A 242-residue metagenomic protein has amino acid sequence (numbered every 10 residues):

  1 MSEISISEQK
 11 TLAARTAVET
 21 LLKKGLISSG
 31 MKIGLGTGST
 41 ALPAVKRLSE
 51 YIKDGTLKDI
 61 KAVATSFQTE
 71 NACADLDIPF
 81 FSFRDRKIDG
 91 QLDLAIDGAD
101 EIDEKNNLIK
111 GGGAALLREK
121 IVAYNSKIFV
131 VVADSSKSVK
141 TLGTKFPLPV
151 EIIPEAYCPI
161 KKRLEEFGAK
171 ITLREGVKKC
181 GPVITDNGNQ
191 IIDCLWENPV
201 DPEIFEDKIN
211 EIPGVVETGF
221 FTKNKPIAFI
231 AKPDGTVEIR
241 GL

Functional and structural regions predicted by a protein language model:
S2-L12, K23, Y51, F67-L242: Conserved phosphate- and dinucleotide-binding cores of soluble alpha/beta proteins, encompassing both enzyme active
T16, T20: A glycine-rich beta-to-alpha transition motif near the start of alpha/beta enzyme domains, typified by
L21-M31: Short helix-loop-beta connector
S29-M31, K58, G90, K127: Short coil/turn segments at beta-strand junctions that form active-site/ligand-binding loops
M31-I33, G55-A62, N107: Short active-site oxyanion
K32-T40: Glycine-rich beta-strand-to-loop/alpha-helix junction loops that act as flexible
T40-E50: N-terminal active-site wall of soluble small-molecule enzyme domains
